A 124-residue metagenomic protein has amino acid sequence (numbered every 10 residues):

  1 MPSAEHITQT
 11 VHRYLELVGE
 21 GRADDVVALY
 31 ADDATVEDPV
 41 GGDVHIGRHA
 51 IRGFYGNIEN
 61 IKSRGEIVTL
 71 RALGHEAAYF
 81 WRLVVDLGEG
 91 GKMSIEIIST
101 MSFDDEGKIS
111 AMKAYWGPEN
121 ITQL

Functional and structural regions predicted by a protein language model:
M1-A28, D32, I121-L124: Short, low-complexity N-terminal intrinsically disordered segments enriched in polar/charged residues
S3, R52-L124: A beta-strand edge to alpha-helix "cap/lid" segment located at domain peripheries
Y14-L17, E37, V85: Alpha-helix C-capping/helix-to-loop hinge sites
D24, V36, I61-R64: A general structural signal for well-ordered secondary-structure junctions
D33-T35, K92: Short hydrophobic/aromatic segments of transmembrane alpha-helices and their interfaces
T35-V44, G56-I58: A short gly/proline-enriched turn/hairpin at secondary-structure junctions
